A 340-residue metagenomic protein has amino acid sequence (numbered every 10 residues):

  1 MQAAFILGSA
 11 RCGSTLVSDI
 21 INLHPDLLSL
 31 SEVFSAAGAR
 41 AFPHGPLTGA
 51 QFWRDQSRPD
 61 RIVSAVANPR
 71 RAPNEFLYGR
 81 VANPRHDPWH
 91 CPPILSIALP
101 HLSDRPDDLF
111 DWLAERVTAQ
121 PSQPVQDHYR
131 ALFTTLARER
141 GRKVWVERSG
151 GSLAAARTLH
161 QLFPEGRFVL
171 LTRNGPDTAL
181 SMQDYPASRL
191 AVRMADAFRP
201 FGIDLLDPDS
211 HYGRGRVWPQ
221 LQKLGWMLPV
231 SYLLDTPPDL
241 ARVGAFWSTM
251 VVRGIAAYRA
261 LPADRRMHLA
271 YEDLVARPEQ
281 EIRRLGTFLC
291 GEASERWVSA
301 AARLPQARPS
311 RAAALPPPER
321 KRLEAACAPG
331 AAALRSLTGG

Functional and structural regions predicted by a protein language model:
M1-A10, A82, P121, Q183-Y185 (+1 more regions): PAPS-dependent sulfotransferases, especially Golgi type II membrane carbohydrate sulfotransferases
I6-G8, S31, V146-R148, L170 (+1 more regions): Short beta-strand segments
R11-C12, L23, F34-A36, G151-A154 (+3 more regions): Short, solvent-exposed loop/turn segments at secondary-structure junctions
T15-L27: A conserved segment at the C-terminal end of the G1
L16, A155-Q161: A short acidic, amphipathic alpha-helical/loop segment
V33-W145, A195-Y232, A331: PAPS-dependent sulfation machinery
R148-S149, L159-D184: Conserved phosphate-donor/acceptor-positioning beta-strand/loop module used by diverse small-molecule
